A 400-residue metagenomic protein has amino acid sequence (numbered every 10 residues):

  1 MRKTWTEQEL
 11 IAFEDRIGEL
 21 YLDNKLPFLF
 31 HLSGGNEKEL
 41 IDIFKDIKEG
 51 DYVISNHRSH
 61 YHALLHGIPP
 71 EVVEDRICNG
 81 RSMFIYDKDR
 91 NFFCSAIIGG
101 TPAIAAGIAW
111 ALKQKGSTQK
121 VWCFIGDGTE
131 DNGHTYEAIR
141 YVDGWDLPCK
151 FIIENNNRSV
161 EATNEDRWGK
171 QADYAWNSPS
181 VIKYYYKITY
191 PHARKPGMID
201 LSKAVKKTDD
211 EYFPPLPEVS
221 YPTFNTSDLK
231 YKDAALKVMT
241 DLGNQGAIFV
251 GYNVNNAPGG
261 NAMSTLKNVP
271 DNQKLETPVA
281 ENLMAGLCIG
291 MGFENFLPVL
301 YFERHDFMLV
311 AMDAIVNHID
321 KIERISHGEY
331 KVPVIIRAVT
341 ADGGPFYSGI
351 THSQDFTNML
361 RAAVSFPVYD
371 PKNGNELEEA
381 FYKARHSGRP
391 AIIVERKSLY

Functional and structural regions predicted by a protein language model:
M1-W122, D209-Y400: Thiamine diphosphate
C94-K207, E329, G343-H352: Thiamine diphosphate
